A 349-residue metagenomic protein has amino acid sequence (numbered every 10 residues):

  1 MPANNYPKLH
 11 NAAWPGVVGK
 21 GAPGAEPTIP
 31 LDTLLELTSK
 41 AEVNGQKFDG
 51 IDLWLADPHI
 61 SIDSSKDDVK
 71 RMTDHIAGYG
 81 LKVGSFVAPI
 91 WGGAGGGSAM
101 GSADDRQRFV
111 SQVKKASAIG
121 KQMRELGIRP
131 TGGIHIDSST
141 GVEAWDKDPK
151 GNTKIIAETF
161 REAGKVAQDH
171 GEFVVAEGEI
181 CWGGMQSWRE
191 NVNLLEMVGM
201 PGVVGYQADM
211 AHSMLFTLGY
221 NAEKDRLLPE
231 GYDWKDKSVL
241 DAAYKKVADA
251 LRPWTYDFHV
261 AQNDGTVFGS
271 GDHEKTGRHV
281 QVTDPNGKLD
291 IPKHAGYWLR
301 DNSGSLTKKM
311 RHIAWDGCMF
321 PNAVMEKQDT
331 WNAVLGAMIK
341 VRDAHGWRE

Functional and structural regions predicted by a protein language model:
M1-P130, G151, R161, Q168 (+3 more regions): N-terminal pre-domain/capping segments
N5-A12, D49-L53, V83-A88, G132-I136 (+4 more regions): Hydrophobic faces of well-ordered beta-strands that scaffold small-molecule active sites in alpha/beta enzyme cores
A12-G16, L53-A56, A88-W91, S139-G141 (+4 more regions): Active-site beta-loop-alpha junctions enriched in small/polar residues
P15-I29, H59-S64, W145-K150, G219-D236 (+2 more regions): Short, flexible/disordered intra-domain loops and linkers
I119-P149, H170-C181, A314-W315: Active-site groove signature of glycoside hydrolases
G151, A157-V280: Acidic/histidine-rich catalytic cores of soluble enzymes
D241-V247, P285-K308: A short, acidic, amphipathic alpha-helical segment used as a generic capping/interface helix at domain edges
E274-T276, V280-H294, D301, A314-E349: Aromatic-rich peripheral "rim/lid" segments of glycoside hydrolase catalytic domains that contact and position glycan
